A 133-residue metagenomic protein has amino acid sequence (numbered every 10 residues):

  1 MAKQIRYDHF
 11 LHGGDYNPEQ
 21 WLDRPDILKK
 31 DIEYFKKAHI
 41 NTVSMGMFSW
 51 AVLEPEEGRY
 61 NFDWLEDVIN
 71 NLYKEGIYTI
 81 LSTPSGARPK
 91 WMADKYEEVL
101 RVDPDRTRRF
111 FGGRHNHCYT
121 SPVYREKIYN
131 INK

Functional and structural regions predicted by a protein language model:
M1, F10-H12, Y96-E98, R106 (+1 more regions): Generic structural motif recognizing short loop/turn segments at the entrances and edges of beta-strands
M1-P25, Y34-N41: An acidic-aromatic substrate-binding cleft motif
H12-D23, F48-W64, F110-N130: The substrate-binding groove and active-site-proximal loops of carbohydrate-active enzymes, especially glycoside
L28-R109, Y129: Aromatic-lined substrate-binding rim segments of carbohydrate-active enzymes
